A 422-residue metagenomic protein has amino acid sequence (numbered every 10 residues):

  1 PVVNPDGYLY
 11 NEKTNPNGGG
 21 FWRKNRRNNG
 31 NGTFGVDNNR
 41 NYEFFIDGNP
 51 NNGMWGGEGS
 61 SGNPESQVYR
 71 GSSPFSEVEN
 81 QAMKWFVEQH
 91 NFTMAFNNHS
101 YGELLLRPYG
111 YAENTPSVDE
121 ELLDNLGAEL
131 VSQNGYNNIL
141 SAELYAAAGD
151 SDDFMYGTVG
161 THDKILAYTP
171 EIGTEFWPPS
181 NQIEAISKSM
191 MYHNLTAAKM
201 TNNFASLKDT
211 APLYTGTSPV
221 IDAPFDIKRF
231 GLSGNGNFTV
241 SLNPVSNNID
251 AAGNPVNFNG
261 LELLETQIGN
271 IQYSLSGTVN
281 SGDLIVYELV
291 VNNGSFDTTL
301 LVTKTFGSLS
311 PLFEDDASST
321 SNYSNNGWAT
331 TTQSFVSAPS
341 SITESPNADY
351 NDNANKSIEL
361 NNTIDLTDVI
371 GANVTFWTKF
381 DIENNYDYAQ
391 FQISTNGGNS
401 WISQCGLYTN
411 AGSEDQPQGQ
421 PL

Functional and structural regions predicted by a protein language model:
W22, R26-G35, R40-P219: Metallocarboxypeptidase
S218-S233, W377-T378: Short beta-strand elements of extracellular/lumenal beta-sandwich folds
I249-S281: Intrinsically disordered, low-complexity Pro/Gly/Ser/Thr-rich segments with frequent PxxP/GP/PP motifs and embedded
S274-S310: Terminal connector regions
S310-K356, N384-Y386, C405-L422: Extracellular glycan-recognition surfaces and repeat-rich motifs
A348-T367, N373: Short beta-strands within extracellular/lumenal beta-sheet-rich domains
L366-I370, K379-D387: Extended, low-complexity, turn-rich repeat/linker tracts enriched in Gly/Pro/Ser/Thr and Asp/Glu that occur
S394-T395: Conserved Ser/Thr-centered positions that define the repeating blades of beta-propeller domains
